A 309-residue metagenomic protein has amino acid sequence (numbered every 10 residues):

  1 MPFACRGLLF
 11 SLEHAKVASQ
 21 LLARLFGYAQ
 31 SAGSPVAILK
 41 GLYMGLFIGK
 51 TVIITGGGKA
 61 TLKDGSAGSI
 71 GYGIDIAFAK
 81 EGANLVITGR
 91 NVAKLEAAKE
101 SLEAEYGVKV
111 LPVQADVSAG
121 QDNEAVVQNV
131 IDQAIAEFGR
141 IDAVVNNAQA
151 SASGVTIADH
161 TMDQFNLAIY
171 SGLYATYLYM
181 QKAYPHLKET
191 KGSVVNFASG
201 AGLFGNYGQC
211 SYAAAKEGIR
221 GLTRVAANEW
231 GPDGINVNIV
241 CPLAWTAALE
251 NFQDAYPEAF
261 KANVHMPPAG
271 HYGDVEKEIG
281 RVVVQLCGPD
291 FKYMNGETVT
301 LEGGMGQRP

Functional and structural regions predicted by a protein language model:
G45-V86: Canonical Rossmann dinucleotide-binding motif of NAD(H)/NADP(H)-dependent dehydrogenases/reductases, specifically
T61-K63, G154, F204, H265-M266 (+2 more regions): Short C-terminal tail/terminal secondary-structure segment of NAD(P)H-dependent dehydrogenase/reductase domains
D116-S118, P257-K277: Catalytic Tyr-x(3-8)-Lys segment
V155-I157, T161-N166, F260-N263: Substrate-binding pocket helix/loop in short-chain dehydrogenase/reductase
M180, A215, T223: Active-site helix of classical SDR
S199: Residue(s) in the substrate-gating loop at a strand-loop-helix junction that position the organic substrate next
G231, N236, M294-G296: Short, small/polar-rich loop/turn modules that mediate ligand/substrate recognition or access, typified
